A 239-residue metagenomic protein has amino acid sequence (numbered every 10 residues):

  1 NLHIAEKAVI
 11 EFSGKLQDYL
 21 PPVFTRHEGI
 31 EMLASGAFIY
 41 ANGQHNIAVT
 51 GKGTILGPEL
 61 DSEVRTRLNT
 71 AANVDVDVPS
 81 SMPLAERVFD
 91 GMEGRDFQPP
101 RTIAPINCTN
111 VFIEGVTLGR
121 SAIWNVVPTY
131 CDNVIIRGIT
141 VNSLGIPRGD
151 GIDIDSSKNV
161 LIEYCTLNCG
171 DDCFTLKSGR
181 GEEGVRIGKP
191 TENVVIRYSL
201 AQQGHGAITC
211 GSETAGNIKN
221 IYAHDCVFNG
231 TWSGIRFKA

Functional and structural regions predicted by a protein language model:
N1-A239: Extracellular/periplasmic carbohydrate-active domains that bind, remodel, or depolymerize complex polysaccharides
